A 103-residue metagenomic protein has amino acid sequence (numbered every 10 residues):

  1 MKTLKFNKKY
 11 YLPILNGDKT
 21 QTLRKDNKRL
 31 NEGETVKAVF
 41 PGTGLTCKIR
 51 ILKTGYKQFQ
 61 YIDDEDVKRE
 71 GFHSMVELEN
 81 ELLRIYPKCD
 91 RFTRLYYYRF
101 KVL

Functional and structural regions predicted by a protein language model:
M1-L103: Structured alpha/beta reader/binder surfaces that contact nucleic acids or chromatin modification marks
